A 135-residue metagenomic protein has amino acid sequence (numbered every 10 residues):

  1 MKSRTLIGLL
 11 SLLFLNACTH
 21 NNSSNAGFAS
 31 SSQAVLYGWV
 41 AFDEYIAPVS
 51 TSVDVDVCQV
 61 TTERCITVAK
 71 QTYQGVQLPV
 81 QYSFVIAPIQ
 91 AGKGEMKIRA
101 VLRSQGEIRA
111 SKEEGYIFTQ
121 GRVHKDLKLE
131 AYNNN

Functional and structural regions predicted by a protein language model:
F14-A17: C-terminal motif of bacterial Sec signal peptides marking the signal peptidase cleavage site
T19-N21: Bacterial signal peptide processing site
N25-G27, Q81, I117-N135: Extracellular beta-sheet/turn segments enriched in Thr/Pro/Gly and aliphatic residues
A34-D43: A short, amphipathic beta-strand motif
E44-T51, Q90-G92: A short beta-turn/strand-edge loop motif at beta-sheet boundaries
T61-Q90: Tryptophan-paired
G92-S104: A short, solvent-exposed beta-strand micro-motif common in secreted/extracellular proteins
R103-H124: Structured interaction patches on ligand/partner-binding surfaces of diverse proteins
